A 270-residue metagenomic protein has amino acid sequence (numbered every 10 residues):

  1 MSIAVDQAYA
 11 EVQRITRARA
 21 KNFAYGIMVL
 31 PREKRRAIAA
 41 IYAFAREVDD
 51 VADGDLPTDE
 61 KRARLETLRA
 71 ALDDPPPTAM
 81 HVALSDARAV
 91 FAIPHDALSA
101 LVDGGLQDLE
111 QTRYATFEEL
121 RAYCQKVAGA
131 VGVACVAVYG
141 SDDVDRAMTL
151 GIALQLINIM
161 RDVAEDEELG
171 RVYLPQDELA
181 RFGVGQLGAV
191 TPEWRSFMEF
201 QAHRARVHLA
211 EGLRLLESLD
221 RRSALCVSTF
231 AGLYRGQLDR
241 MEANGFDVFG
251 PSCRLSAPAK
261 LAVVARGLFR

Functional and structural regions predicted by a protein language model:
M1-L154, M160, A164-R270: Catalytic cores of Mg2+-dependent Asp-rich isoprenoid enzymes
